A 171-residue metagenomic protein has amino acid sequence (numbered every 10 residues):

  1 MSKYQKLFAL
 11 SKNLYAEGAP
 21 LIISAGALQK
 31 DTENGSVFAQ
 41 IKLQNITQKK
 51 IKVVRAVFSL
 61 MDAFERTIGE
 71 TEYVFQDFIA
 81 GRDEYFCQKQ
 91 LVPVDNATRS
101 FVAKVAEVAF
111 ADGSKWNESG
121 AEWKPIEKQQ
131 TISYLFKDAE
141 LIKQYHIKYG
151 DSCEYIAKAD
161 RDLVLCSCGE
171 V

Functional and structural regions predicted by a protein language model:
M1-K42, I46, G120-Y149, K158: Low-complexity, acidic Ser/Thr/Pro/Gly-rich terminal tails and inter-domain linkers that flank the onset of structured
S2-F8, E70, Q88-K137: Terminal connector regions
N45-K50, F64: Short, acidic/polar linear motifs in exposed loop/turn regions
R55-F58: Hydrophobic beta-strand segments
L60-E70: Short aromatic-acidic-glycine turn motif
F75-Y85: Short proline/glycine- and polar residue-rich coil/turn motifs
Q144-V171: Short, flexible, mixed-charge glycine/proline-rich loop motifs that serve as phosphate/nucleic-acid-contacting
